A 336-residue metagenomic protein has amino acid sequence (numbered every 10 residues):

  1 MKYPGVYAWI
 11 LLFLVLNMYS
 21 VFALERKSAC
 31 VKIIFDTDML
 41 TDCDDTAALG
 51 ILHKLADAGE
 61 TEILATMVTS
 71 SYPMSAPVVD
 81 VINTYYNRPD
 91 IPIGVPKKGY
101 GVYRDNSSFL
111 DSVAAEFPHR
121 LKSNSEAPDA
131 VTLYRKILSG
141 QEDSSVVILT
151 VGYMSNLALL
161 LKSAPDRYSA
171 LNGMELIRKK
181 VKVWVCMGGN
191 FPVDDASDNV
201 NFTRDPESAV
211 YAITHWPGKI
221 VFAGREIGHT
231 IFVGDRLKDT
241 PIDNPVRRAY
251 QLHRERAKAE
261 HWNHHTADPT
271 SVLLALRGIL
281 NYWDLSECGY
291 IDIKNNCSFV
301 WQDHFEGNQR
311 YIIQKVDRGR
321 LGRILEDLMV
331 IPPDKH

Functional and structural regions predicted by a protein language model:
M1-K27: Bacterial Sec-dependent N-terminal signal peptides
F22-H336: N-terminal acidic, glycine/proline-rich low-complexity segments
